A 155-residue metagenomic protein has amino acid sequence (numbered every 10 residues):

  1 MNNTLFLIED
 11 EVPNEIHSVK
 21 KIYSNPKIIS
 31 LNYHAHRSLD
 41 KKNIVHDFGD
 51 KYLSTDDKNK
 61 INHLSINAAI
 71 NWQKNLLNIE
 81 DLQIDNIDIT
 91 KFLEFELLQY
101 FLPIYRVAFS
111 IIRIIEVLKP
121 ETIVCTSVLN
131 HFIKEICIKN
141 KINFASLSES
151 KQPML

Functional and structural regions predicted by a protein language model:
M1-L155: Catalytic-core helical/loop segments in enzymes performing group transfer/polymerization on anionic/lipid-linked
